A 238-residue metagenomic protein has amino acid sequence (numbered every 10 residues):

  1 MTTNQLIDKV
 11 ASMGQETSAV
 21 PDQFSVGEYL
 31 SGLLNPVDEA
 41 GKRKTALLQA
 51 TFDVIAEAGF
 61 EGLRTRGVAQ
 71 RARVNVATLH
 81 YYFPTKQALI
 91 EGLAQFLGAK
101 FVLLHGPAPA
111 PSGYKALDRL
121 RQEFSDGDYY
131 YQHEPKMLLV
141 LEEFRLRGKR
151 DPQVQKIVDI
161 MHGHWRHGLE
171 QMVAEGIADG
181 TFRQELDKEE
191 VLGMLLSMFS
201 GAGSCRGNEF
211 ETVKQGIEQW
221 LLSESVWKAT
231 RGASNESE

Functional and structural regions predicted by a protein language model:
M1-K42, A233-E238: N-terminal intrinsically disordered/low-complexity leader segments
T3, Q155-D159, G163, I177-E224 (+1 more regions): Hydrophobic/aromatic-rich alpha-helical bundle segments in the mid-to-C-terminal region
E28-L34, G62-R64, T85-K86, R183: Short glycine/proline-centered loop/turn elements that form peptide/ligand docking sites
A40-F52, V68, L93-L97, F101 (+1 more regions): Generic hydrophobic, amphipathic alpha-helix propensity
A46, V54-A88, G92: Helix-turn-helix
G92, G106-M137, K188-L195, K214: Hydrophobic alpha-helical connector segments
V102, G106, Q132-E142, P152-D179: Amphipathic alpha-helical packing segments from all-alpha helical-bundle domains
L117-K149, G207, V226-T230: Helical hydrophobic small-molecule/effector-binding pocket
